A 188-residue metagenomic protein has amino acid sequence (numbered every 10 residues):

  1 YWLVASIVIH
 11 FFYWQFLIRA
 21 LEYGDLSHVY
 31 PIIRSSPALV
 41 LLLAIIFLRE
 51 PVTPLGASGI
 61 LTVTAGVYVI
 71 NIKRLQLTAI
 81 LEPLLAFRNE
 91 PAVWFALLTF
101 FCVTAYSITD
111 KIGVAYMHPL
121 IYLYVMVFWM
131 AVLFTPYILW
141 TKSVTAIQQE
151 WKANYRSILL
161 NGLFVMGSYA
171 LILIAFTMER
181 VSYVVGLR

Functional and structural regions predicted by a protein language model:
Y1-G24, I72-F95, W129-L160, M166-M178: Membrane-interface interhelical linkers
Y1-H10, V52-A65, L97, H118-V132 (+1 more regions): Structural signature of hydrophobic alpha-helical transmembrane segments
F16-I32, A115-I121, A170-R188: Structural motif at transmembrane-helix junctions in multi-pass transporters
I32-I46, W129-L133, L163, G167-L171 (+1 more regions): Alpha-helical transmembrane segments of compact multi-pass small-molecule transporters, enriched in specific families
S36-L41, A65-K73, R156-N161, Y183-R188: Alpha-helical membrane-embedding segments and immediately adjacent membrane-interface amphipathic helices
A38-F101: Juxtamembrane helix-loop boundary signature in multi-pass membrane transporters
E82-I121, F128: Glycine-/small-residue-enriched transmembrane alpha-helix faces in small-molecule transporters and effluxers
